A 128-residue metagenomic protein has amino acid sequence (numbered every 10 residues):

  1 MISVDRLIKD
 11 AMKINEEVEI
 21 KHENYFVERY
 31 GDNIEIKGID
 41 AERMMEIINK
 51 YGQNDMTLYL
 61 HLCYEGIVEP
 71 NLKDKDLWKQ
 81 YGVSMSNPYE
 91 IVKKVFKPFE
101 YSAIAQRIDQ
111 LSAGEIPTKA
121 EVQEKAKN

Functional and structural regions predicted by a protein language model:
M1-I20: Extended acidic low-complexity intrinsically disordered regions
E23-N24: Mixed-charge (Asp/Glu-Lys/Arg
E28-N128: Short, surface-exposed, charged amphipathic helix/loop patches that serve as local interaction elements
